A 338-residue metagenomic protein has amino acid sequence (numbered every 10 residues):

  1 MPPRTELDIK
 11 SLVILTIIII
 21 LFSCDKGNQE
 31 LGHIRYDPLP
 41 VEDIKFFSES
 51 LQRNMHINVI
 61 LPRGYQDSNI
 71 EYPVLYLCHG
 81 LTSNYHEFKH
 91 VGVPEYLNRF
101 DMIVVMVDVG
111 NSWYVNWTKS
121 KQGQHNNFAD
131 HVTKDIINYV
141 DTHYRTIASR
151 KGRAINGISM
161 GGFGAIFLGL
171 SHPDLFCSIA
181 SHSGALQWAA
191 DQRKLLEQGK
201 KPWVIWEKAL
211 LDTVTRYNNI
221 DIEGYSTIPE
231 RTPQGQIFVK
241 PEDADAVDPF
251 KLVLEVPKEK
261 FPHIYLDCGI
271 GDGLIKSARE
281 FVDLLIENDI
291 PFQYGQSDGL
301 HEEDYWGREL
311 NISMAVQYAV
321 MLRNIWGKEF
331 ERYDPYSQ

Functional and structural regions predicted by a protein language model:
P2-L12: Bacterial N-terminal signal peptides that target proteins for export
I20-S23: C-terminal motif of bacterial Sec signal peptides marking the signal peptidase cleavage site
K26-Q338: Non-catalytic cap/lid and distal C-terminal segments of serine-dependent acyl enzymes
